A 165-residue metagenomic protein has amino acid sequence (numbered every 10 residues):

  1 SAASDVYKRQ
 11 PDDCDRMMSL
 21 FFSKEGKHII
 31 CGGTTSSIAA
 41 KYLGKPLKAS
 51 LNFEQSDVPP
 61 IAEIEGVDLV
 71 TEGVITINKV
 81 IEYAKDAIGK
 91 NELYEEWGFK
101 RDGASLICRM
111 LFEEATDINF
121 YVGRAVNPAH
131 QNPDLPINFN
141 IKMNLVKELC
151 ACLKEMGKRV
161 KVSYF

Functional and structural regions predicted by a protein language model:
A2-Y7: Short, small-residue-biased leader/transition segments that mark boundaries at the very start of proteins
K8-R9, G32, G123-A125: Structural motif
D12-D13, M17-G44: Active-site beta-strand/loop microenvironment that shapes enzyme catalytic pockets
L20-S23, A62, M110-E114: Solvent-exposed alpha-helices and their adjacent loops that cap or buttress functional pockets in soluble metabolic
T35-S36, T76, A125-N127: Short, glycine-/Ser/Thr-/acidic-enriched flexible segments
P46-S56: Short hydrophobic/aromatic-enriched beta-strand-loop microsegments
D57-F99, G103: A structural-propensity feature for long, helix-poor, extended segments
K85-F165: C-terminal catalytic or substrate-handling cores of phosphate/nucleotide- and metal-cofactor-dependent proteins acting
